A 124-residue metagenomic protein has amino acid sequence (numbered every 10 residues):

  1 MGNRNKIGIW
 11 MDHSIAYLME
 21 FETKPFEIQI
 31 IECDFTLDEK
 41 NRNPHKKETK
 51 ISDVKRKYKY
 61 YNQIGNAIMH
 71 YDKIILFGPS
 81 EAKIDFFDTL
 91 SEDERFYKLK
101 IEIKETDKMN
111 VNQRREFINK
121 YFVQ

Functional and structural regions predicted by a protein language model:
M1-Q124: Terminal alpha-helical anchor/extension segments at protein ends
